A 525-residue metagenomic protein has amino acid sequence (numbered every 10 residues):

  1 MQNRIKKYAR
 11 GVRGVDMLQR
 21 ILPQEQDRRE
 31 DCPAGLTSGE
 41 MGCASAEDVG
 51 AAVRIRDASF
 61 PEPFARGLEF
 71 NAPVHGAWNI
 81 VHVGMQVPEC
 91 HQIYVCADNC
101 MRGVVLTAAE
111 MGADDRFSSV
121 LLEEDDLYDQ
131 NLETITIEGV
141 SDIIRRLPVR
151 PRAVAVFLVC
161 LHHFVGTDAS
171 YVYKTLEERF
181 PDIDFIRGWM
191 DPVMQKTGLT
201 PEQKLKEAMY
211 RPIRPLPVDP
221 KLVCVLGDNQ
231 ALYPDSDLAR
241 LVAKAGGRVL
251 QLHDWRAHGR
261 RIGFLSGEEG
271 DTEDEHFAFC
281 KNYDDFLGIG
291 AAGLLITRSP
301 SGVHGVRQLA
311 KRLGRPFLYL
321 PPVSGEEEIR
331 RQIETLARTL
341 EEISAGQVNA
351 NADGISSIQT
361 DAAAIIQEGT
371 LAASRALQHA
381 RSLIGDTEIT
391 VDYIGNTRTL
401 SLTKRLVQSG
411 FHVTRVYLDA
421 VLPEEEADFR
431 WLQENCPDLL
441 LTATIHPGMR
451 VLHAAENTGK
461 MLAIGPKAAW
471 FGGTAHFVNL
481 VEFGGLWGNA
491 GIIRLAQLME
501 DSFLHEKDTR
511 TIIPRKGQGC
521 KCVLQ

Functional and structural regions predicted by a protein language model:
M1-Q525: An N-terminal assembly and electron-transfer interface module characteristic of large anaerobic redox and radical
